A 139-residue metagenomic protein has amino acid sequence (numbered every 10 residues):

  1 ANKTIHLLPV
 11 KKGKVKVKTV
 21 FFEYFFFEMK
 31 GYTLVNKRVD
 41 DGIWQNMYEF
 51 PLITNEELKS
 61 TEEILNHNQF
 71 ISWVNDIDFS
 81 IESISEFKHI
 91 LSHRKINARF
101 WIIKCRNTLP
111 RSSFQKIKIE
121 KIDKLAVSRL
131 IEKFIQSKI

Functional and structural regions predicted by a protein language model:
A1-I139: Intrinsically disordered, low-complexity, charged terminal extensions of DNA damage-control enzymes
